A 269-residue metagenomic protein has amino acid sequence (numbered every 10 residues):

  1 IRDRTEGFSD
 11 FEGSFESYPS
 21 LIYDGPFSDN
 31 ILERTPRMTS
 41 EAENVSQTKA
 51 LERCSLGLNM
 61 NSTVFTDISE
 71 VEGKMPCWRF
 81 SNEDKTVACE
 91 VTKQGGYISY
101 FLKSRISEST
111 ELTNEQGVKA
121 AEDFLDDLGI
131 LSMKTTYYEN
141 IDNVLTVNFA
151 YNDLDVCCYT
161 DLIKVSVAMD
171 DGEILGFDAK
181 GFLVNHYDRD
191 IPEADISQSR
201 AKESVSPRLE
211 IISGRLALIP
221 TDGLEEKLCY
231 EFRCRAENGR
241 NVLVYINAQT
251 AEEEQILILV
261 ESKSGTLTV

Functional and structural regions predicted by a protein language model:
I1, S46, D153-D155, S197: Helix N-terminus capping/helix-initiation residues
I1-E115, F124-D127, G181-D188, L267-V269: Preferential activation on post-signal-peptide N-terminal prodomains/segments of secreted or lumenal proteins
F27-S28, G239, V260-E261: Short, glycine-/Ser/Thr-/acidic-enriched flexible segments
T48-K93, S132-M169, R215-A248, L257: Exposed beta-strand-loop-beta-strand "reactive/processing" segments of non-cytosolic proteins
I98-F101, G176-F177, Q255: Short hydrophobic/aromatic-rich beta-strand segments that constitute the beta-sheet cores of beta-sandwich/beta-barrel
G117-A120, F124, L131-M133, D161-L162 (+1 more regions): Charged, low-complexity helical/coil segments in non-catalytic cytosolic or luminal regions
I174-L175, V242, E253-E254: Generic structural signal for well-ordered beta-strand positions
A248, E254, I258-V269: Acidic, serine/threonine-rich low-complexity disordered tracts
